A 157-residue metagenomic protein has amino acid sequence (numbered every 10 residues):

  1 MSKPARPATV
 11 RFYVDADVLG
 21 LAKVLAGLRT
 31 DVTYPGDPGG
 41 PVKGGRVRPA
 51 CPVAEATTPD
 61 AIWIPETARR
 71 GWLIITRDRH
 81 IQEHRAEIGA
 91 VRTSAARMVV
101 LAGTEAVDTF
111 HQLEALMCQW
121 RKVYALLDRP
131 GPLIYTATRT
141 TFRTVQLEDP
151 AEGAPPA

Functional and structural regions predicted by a protein language model:
M1-L21: N-terminal, charge-rich interaction modules
S2-K3, A125-A157: Charged phosphate-binding loop/patch that engages nucleotide di/tri-phosphates or the phosphate backbone of nucleic
D31-P49: A short beta-strand-loop structural module common to alpha/beta enzyme folds
V32, I74, R97-M98: Hydrophobic beta-strand scaffold residues
P49-I74: Short, structured active-site "lid" loops
D60, W72-E87: Acidic, metal-binding active-site segment of PIN/NYN-like and related structure-specific nucleases
I81-V99: Feature captures the catalytic cores and cofactor-binding loops of soluble hydro-lyases/lyases that act on carboxylate
A106-T136: Short, glycine-/small-residue-rich phosphate/pyrophosphate-handling segment
